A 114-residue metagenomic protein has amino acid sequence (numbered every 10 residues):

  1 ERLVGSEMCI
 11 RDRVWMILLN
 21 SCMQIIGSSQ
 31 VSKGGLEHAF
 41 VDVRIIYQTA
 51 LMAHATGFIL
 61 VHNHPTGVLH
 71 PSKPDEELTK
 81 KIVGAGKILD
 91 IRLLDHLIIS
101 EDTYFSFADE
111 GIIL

Functional and structural regions predicted by a protein language model:
E1-G5, C9-I10: Single conserved hydrophobic/aromatic residue that forms the stacking wall/gate of nucleotide- or nucleobase-binding
R13-M16: Short glycine-rich loop/turn motifs
L18, C22, S32-L114: Active-site-proximal loop/helix of nucleotide/amide-processing enzymes and allied scaffolds
